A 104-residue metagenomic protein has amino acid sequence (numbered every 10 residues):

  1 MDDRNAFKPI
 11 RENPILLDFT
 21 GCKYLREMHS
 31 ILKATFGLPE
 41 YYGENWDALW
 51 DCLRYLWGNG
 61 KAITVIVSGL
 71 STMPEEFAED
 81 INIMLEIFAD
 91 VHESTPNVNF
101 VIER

Functional and structural regions predicted by a protein language model:
M1-R104: Positively charged, polar, low-complexity stretches
